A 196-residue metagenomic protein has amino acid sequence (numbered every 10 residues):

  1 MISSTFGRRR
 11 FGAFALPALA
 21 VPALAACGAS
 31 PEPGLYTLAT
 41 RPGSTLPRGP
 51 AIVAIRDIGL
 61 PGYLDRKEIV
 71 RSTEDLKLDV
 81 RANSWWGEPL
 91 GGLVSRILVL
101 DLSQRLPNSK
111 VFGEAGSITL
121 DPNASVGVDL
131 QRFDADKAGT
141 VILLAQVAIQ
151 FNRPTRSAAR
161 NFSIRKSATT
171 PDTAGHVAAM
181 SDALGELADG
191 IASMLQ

Functional and structural regions predicted by a protein language model:
I2-A26: N-terminal secretory signal peptides and thylakoid transit peptides that target proteins across membranes
P22-S44: Bacterial Sec signal peptide processing site at the extreme N-terminus
R41-G43, E114-I118, Q131-D134: Short, solvent-exposed loop/turn elements at beta->coil junctions and helix N-caps that rim active or binding pockets
A51-L120: N-terminal segment of the mature soluble domain
I52-D57, V70, S125-D129, I142-A148 (+1 more regions): Soluble periplasmic/extracytoplasmic beta-strand elements of cell-envelope proteins
L78-W85, R153-E186, S193: Short secondary-structure boundary motifs at beta->alpha junctions and helix caps
G91, S95-V99, S181-L184, A188 (+1 more regions): Extracytoplasmic/secreted envelope proteins and their assembly/folding machinery, especially bacterial periplasmic
D134-K166: Amphipathic beta-strand/beta-sheet edge segments enriched in Tyr/Trp
